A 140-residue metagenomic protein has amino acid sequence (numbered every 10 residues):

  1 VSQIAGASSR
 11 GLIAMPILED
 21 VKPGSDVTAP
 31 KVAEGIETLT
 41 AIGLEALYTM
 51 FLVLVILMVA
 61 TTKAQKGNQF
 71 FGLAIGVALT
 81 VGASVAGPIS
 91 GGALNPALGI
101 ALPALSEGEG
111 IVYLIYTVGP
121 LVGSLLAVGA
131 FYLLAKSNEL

Functional and structural regions predicted by a protein language model:
V1-L140: Membrane-interface helix-loop junctions and terminal tails of multi-pass membrane proteins
